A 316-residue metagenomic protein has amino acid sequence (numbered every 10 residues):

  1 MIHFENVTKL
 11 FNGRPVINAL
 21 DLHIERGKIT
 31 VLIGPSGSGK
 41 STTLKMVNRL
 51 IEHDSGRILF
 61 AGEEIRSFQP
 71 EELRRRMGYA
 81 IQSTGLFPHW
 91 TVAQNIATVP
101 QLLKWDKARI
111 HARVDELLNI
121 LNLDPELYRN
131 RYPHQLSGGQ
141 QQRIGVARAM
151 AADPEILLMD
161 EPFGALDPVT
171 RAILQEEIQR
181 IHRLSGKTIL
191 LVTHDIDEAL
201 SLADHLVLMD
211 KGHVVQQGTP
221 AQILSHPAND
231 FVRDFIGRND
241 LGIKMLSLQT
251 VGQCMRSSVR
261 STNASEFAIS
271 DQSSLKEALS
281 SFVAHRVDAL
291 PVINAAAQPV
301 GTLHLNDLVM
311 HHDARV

Functional and structural regions predicted by a protein language model:
N48: Helix-to-loop junction immediately C-terminal to a conserved catalytic motif
G56, K211-G212: Conserved ABC ATPase "signature" C-loop
V92-Q101, H111, D115: Short helical segment in ABC ATPase nucleotide-binding domains corresponding to the A-loop/adjacent helical element
A108-L127: Conserved ABC ATPase "signature" region
R131-L136, Q140: Conserved ABC ATPase signature
A151-E155: A short, proline-enriched helix->beta-strand linker immediately N-terminal to the Walker B motif in ABC-type P-loop
Q217-G218, H226, T302: ABC ATPase "signature
